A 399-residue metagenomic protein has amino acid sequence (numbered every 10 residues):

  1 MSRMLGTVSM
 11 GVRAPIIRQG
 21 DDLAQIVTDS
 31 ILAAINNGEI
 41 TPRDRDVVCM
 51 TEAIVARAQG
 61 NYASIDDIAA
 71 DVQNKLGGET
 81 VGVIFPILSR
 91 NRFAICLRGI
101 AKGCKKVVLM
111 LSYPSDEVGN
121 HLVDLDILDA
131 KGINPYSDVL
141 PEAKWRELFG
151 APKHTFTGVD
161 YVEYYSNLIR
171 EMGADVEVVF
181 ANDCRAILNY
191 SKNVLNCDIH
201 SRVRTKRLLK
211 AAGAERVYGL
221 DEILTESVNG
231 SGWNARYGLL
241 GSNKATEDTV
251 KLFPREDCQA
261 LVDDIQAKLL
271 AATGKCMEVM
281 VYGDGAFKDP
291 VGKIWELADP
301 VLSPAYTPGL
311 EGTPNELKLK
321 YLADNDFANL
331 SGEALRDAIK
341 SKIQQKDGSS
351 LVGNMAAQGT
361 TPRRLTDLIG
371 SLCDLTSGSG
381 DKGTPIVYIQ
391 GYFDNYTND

Functional and structural regions predicted by a protein language model:
S2-D44, A53-D399: Conserved mixed alpha/beta catalytic, RNA-binding, or beta-rich assembly cores of soluble enzyme, regulatory
